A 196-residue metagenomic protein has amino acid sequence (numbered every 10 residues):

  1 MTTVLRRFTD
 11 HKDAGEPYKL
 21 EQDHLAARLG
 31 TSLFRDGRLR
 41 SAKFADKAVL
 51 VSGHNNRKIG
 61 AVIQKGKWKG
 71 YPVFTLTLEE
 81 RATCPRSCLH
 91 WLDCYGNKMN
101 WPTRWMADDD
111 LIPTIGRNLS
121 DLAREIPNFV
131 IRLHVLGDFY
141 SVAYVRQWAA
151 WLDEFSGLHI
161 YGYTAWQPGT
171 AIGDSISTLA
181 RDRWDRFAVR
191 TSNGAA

Functional and structural regions predicted by a protein language model:
M1-A196: Class I S-adenosyl-L-methionine
